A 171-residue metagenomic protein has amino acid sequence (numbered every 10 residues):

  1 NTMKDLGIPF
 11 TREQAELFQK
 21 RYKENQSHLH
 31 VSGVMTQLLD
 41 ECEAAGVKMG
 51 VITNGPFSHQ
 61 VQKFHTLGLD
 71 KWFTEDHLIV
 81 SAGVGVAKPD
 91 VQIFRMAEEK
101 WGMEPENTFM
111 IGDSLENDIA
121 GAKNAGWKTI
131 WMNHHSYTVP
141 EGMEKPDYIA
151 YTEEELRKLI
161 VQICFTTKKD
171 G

Functional and structural regions predicted by a protein language model:
N1-P9: Helix-loop "lid/cap" segments that line or gate small-molecule binding pockets
T2, R21, N25, W72 (+1 more regions): Residues that form generic nucleotide/phosphate-binding pockets
K4, E43, K123: Anion (oxyanion) recognition and catalysis
D5, R21, K100: Solvent-exposed, charged/polar functional surfaces in cytosolic regulatory/catalytic domains
R12, E16, K20-G50: Short, acidic loop-to-helix structural element flanking the phosphoryl-transfer center in phosphate-processing enzymes
T36, D40, I52-G171: Asp-based, Mg2+/Mn2+-dependent phosphohydrolase catalytic module
